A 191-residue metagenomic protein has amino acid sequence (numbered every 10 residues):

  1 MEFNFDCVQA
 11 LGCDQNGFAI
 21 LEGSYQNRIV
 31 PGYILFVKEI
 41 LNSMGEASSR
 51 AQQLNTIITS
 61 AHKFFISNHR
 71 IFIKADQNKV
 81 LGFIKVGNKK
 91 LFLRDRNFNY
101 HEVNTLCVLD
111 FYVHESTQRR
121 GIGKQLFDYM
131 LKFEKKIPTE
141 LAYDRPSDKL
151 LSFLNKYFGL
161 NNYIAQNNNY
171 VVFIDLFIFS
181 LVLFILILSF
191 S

Functional and structural regions predicted by a protein language model:
M1, Q125-D128: Non-core capping and flanking segments associated with repeat-based/extracellular domains
M1-Y112, K132-A142, P146-S180, L186-S191: Non-catalytic substrate-recognition and accessory regions of acyl/acetyltransferase enzymes
T117-L126: Conserved acetyl-CoA pyrophosphate-binding loop and the N-cap/start of the following alpha-helix in GNAT-like
